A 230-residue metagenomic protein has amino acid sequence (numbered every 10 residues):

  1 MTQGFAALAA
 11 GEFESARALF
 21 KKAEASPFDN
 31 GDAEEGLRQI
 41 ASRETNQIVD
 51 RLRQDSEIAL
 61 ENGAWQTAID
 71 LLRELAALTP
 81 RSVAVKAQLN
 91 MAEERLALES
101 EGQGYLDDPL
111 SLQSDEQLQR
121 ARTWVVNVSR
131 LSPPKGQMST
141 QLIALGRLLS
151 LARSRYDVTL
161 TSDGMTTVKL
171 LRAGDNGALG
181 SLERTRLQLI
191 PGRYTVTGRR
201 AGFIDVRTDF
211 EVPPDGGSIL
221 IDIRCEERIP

Functional and structural regions predicted by a protein language model:
T2-E12, R17-F28, E35, S42 (+4 more regions): Short loop/turn and low-complexity linker motifs enriched in small/turn-promoting residues
